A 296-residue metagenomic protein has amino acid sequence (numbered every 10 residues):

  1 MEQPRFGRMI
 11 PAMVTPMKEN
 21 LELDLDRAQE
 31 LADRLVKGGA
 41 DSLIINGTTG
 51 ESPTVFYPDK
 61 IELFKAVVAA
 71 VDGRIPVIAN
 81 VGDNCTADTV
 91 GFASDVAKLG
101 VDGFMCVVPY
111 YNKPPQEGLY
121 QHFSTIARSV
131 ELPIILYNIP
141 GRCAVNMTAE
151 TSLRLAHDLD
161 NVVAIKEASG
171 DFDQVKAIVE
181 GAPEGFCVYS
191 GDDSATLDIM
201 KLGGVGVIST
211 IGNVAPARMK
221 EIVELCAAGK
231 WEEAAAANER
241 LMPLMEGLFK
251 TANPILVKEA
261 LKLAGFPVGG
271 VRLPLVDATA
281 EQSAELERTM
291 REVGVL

Functional and structural regions predicted by a protein language model:
E2-P11, T15-A144, R154: Active-site beta->alpha loop and helix N-cap motifs at the rims of alpha/beta catalytic domains
R5-V14, R34, G38-A40, K201 (+1 more regions): C-terminal alpha-helical cap/extension of soluble enzyme domains
A28, K60, F64, T89 (+7 more regions): A general structural signal for well-ordered alpha-helical segments in protein cores
V55-P58, G91, Q116-L119, M147-A149 (+3 more regions): Short secondary-structure transition/capping segments
C85, D192-D193, T279: Helix N-cap/beta->alpha junction signal
R128-S129, R142-F249: Catalytic alpha/beta core domains of metabolic enzymes, predominantly
N138-I139, N161-V162, R272-L273: Glycine-rich phosphate-binding "P-loop"
I139, A168, A260: Short, well-ordered beta-to-alpha junction loops that form the rim of enzyme active sites and present histidine/acidic
